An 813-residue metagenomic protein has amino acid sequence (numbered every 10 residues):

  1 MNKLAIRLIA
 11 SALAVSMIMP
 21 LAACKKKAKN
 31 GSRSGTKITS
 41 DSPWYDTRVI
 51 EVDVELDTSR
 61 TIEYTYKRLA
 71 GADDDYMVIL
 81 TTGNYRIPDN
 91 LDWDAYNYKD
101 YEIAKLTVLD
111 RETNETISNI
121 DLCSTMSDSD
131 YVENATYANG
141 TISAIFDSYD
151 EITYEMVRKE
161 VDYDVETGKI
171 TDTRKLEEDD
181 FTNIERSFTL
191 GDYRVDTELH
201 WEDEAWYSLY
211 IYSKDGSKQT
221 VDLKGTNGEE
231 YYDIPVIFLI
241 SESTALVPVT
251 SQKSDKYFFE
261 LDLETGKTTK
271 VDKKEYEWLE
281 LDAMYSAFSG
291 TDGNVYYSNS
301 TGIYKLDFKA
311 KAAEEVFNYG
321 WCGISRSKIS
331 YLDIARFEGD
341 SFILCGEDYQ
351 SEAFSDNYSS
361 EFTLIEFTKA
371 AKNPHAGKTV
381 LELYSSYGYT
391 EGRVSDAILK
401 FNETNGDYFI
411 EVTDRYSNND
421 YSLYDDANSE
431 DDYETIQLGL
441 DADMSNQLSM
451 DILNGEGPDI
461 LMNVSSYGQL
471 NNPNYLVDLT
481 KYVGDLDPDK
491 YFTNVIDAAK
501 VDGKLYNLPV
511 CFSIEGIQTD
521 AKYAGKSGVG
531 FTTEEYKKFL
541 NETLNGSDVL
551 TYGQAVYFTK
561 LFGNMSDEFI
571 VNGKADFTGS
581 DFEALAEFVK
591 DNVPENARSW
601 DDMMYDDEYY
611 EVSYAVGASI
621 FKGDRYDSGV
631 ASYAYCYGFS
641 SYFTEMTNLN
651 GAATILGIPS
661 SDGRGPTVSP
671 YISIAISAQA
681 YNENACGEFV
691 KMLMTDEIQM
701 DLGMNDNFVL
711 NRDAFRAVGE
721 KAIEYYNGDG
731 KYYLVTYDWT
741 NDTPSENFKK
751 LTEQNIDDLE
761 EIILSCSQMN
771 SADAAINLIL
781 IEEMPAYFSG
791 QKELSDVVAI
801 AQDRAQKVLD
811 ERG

Functional and structural regions predicted by a protein language model:
T61-G71, T125-A138, E178-G191, N227-I240 (+2 more regions): Repeated scaffold domains used in trafficking and secretory/extracellular systems, primarily beta-propellers
D110, N114, D164, K500-M604 (+2 more regions): Helix-loop-helix "hinge/cap" segment bordering the ligand-binding cleft or interdomain interface
S351-E352, Y523, N545, K691-Y725: Periplasmic-binding protein-like
G377-T390, Y408-R415, I460, Y506: Short, well-ordered beta-strand elements
S417-Y491, I620-A631, E645-T647: Extracytoplasmic "Venus flytrap"/periplasmic binding protein-like
N463-G516, A652-P659: Hinge/lid segment of periplasmic solute-binding proteins
N592-E688: Extracytoplasmic/periplasmic substrate-binding proteins
V668, K731-A805: C-terminal capping/gating helix-and-loop segments adjacent to ligand/active sites or protein-protein/ligand interfaces
